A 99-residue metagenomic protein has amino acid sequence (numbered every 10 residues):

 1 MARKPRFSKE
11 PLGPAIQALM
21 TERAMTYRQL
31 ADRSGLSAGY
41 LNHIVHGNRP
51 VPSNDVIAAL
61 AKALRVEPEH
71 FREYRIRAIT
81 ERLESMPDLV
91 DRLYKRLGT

Functional and structural regions predicted by a protein language model:
M1-M25: A short, Lys/Arg-rich alpha-helix, primarily the initiator
M20, V45, V56, R75: DNA major-groove recognition helix of helix-turn-helix
R28, G39, E69: Key DNA-contact positions within bacterial/archaeal DNA-binding proteins
L30-A31, L60: Short alpha-helical "recognition helix" segments of helix-turn-helix
G35-V51, I76-R77: Recognition helix of helix-turn-helix/homeodomain-like DNA-binding domains that insert into the DNA major groove
D55-H70: DNA major-groove recognition helix of helix-turn-helix/homeodomain DNA-binding modules
R72-T99: Short, charged recognition helix plus adjacent turn of helix-turn-helix-like nucleic-acid-binding domains
